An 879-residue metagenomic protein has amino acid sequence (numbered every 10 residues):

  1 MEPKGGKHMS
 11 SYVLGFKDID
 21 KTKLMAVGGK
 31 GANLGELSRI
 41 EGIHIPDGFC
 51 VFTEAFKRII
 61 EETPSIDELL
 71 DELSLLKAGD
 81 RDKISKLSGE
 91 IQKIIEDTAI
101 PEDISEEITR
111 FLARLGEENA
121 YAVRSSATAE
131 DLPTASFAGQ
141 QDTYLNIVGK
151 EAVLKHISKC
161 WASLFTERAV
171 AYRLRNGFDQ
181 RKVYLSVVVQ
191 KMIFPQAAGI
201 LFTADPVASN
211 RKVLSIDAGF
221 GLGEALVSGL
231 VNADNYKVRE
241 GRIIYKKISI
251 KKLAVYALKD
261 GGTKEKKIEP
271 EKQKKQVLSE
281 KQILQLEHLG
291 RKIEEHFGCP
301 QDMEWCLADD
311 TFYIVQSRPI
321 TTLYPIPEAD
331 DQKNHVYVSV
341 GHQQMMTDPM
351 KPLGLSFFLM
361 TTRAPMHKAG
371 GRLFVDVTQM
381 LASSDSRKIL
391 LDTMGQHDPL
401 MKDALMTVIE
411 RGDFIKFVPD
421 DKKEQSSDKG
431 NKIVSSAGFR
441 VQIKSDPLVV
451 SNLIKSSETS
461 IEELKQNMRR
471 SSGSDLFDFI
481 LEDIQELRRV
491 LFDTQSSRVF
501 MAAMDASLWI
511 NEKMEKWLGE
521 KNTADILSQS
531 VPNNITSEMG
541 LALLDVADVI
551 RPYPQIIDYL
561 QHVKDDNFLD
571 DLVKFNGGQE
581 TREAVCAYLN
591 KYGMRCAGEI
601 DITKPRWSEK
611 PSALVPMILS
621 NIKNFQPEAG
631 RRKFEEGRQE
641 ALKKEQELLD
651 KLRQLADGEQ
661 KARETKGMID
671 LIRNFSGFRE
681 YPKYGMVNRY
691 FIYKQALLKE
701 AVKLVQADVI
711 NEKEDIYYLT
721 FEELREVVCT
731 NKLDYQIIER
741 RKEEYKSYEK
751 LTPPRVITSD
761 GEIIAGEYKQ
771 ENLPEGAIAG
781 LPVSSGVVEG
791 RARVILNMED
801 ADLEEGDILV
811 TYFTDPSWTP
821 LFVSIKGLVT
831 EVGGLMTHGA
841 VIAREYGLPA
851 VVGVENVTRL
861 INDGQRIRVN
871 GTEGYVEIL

Functional and structural regions predicted by a protein language model:
G5-I43, D47, T53, I60 (+10 more regions): Conserved divalent-metal-coordinating catalytic cores that perform phosphate/pyrophosphate/nucleotidyl transfer
T53, R124-E130, L174-D179, W305-Y313 (+4 more regions): A glycine-rich phosphate-binding loop feature that marks nucleotide/adenosyl-phosphate handling sites
E61-E96: N-terminal leader/propeptide and maturation segments of large enzyme subunits in energy/redox metabolism and hydrolases
I91-N119, K275-D302, Q660: Phosphate-interacting basic helix/loop segments used at nucleotide- and nucleic-acid interfaces
A99-A135, V148-A152, H156, A162-I243: Phosphate-binding site of ATP-dependent enzymes
D131, R663-I757: Extended, domain-scale alpha-helical bundle/helix-rich regions
V170-Y172, G298-M303, I480, A503 (+2 more regions): Flexible, glycine/charged-enriched surface loops at secondary-structure junctions
